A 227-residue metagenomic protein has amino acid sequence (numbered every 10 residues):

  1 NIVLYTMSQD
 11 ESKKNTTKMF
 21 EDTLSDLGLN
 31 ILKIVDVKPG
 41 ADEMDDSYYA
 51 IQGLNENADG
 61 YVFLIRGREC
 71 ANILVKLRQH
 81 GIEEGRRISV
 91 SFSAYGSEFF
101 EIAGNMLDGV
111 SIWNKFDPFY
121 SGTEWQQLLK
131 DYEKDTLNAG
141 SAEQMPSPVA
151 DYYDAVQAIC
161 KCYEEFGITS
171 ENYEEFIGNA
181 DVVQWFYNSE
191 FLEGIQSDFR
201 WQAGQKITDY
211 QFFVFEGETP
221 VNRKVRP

Functional and structural regions predicted by a protein language model:
N1-P227: Extracytosolic ligand-binding ectodomains
